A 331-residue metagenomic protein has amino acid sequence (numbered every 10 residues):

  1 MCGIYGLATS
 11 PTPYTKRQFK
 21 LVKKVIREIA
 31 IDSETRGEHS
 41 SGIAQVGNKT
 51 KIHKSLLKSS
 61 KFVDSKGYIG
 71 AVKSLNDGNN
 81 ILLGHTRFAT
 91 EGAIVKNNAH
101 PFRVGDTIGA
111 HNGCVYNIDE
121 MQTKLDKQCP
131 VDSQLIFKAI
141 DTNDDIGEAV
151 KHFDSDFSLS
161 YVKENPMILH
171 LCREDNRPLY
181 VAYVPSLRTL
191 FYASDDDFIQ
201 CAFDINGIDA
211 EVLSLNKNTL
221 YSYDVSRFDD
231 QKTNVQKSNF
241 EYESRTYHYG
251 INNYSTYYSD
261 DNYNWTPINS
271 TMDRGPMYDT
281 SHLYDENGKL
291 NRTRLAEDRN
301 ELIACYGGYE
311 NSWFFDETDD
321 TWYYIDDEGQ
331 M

Functional and structural regions predicted by a protein language model:
M1-M331: Conserved short alpha-helical segments that host acidic/polar catalytic motifs at enzyme active sites
